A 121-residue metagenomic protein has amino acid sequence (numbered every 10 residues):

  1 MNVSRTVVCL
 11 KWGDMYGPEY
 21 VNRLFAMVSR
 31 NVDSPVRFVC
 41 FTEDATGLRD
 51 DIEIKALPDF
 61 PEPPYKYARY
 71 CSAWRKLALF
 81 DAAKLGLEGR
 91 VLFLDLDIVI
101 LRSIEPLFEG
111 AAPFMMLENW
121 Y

Functional and structural regions predicted by a protein language model:
M1-Y121: Glycosyltransferase catalytic domains, chiefly GT-A lineage
